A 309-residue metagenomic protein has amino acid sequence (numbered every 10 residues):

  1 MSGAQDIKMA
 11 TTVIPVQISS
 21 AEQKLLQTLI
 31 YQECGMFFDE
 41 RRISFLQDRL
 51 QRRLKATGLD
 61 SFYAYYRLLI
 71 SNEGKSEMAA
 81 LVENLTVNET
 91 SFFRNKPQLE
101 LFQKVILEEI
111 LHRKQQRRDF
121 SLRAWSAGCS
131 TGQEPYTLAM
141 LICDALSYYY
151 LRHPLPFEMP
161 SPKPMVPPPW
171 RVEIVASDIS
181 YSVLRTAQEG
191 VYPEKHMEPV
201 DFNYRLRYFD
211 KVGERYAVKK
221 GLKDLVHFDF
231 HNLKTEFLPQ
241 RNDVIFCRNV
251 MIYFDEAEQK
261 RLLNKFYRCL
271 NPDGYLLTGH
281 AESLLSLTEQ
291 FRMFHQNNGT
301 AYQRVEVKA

Functional and structural regions predicted by a protein language model:
S2-W125: Conserved AdoMet
F102, I245, L270: Residue-level signal for inorganic ion chemistry
Q103, A139-C143, Y267: A structural alpha-helix within SAM-dependent methyltransferase catalytic domains
A127, Y148-F246, V250-R261, L284-L285: Extended basic-aromatic, gly/pro-enriched interface segments that bind polyanionic ligands
T131-R152: Conserved SAM-binding loop of SAM-dependent methyltransferases across substrates and taxa, primarily the Class I
K260-P272: A short glycine-rich, Lys/Arg-flanked "PGG" loop and its adjoining helix->strand segment in the class I
P272-H280: Conserved beta-strand signature within the Rossmann-like core of class I S-adenosyl-L-methionine
L285-A309: Core SAM-dependent methyltransferase catalytic element
